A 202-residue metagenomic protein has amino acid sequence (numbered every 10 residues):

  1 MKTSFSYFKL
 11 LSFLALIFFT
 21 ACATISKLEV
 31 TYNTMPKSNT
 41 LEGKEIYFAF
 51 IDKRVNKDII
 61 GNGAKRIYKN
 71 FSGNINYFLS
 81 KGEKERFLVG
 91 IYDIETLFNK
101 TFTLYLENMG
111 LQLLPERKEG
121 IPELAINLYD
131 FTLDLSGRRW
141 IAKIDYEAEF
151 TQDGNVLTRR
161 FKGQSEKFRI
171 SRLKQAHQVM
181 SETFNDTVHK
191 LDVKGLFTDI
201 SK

Functional and structural regions predicted by a protein language model:
M1-A23: Sec-dependent bacterial lipoprotein signal peptides
C22-E95, L196-K202: A structural "domain/chain start" motif
T24-M35, L104-V156, E166-F168: Surface-exposed short loop/turn segments
F50-N56, N127-T132, K162-Q164: Generic short beta-strand segments
S72-D93, D153-S201: Short secondary-structure boundary motifs at beta->alpha junctions and helix caps
D93, L97, E119-E123, E182: Short, well-structured alpha-helical interface segments that form or flank functional binding sites
F98, F102-G110, L191, G195: Sec/Tat-exported extracytoplasmic proteins
